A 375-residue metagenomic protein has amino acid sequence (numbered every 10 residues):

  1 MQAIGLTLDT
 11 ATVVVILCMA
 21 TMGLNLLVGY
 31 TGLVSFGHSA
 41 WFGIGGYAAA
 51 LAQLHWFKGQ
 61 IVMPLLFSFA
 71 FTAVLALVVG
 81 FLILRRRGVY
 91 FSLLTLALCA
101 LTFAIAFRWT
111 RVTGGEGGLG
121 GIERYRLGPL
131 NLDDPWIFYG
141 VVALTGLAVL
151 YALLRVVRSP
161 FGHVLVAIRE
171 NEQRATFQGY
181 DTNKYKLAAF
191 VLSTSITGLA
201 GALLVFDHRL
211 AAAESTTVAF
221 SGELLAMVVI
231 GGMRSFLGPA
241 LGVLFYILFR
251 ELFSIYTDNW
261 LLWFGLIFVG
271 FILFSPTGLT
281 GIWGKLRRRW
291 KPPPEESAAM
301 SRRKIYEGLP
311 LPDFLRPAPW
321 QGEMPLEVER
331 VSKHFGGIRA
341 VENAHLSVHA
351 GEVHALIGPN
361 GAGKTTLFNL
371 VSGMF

Functional and structural regions predicted by a protein language model:
M1-I305: Transmembrane alpha-helices and adjacent helix-loop boundaries
L326-V328, V341: Conserved structural motif at the start of ABC-family nucleotide-binding domains
F335: Conserved A-loop
H354: Conserved beta-strand position immediately N-terminal to the Walker
I357-P359: The feature captures the beta-strand-to-loop junction immediately N-terminal to the Walker
S372: Helix-to-loop junction immediately C-terminal to a conserved catalytic motif
